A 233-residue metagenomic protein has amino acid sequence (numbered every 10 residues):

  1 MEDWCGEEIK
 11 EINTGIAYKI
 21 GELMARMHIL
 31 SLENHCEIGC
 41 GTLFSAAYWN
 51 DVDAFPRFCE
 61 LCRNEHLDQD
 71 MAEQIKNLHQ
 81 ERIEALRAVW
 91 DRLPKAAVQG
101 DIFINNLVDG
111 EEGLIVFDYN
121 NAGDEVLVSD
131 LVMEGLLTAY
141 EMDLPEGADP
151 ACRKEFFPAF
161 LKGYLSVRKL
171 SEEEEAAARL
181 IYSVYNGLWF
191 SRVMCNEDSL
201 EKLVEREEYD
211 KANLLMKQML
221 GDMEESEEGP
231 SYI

Functional and structural regions predicted by a protein language model:
M1-E7: Conserved short submotifs of the Hanks-type protein kinase catalytic core that shape the nucleotide-binding pocket
E11-D70, K95: A cross-family kinase active-site recognition segment
I38-G39, Q69, P145-A148, K202: Short, surface-exposed loop/turn segments at secondary-structure junctions
D53-N105: Loop-centered beta-sheet repeat module
I83-S129, I233: Active-site acidic catalytic loop and adjacent metal/ATP-binding pocket of ATP-dependent phosphoryl transfer enzymes
V128-R168, S183-L200: Active-site activation/catalytic loop segments of kinase-like enzymes and analogous catalytic loops in related
L170-Y182: All-alpha amphipathic helical-bundle segments outside canonical DNA-binding/catalytic cores that form hydrophobic
L188-I233: ATP/Mg2+ or Mg2+-diphosphate-binding catalytic cores that bind nucleotide phosphates or diphosphates via glycine-rich
